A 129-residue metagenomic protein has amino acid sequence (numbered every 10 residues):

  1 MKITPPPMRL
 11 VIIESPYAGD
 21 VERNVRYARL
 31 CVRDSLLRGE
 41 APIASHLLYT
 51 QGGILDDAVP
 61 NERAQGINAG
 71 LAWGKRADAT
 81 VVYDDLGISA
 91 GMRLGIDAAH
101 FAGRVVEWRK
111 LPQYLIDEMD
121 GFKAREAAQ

Functional and structural regions predicted by a protein language model:
M1-Q129: Conserved catalytic or regulatory cores that recognize and/or transform ribose-phosphate-containing ligands
